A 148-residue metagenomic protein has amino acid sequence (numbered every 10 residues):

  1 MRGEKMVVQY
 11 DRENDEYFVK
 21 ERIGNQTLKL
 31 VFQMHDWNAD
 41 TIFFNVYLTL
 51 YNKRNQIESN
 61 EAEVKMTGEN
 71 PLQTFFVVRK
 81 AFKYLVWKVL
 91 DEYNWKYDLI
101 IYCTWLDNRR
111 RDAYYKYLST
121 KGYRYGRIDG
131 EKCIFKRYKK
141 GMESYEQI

Functional and structural regions predicted by a protein language model:
M1-I148: Non-catalytic substrate-recognition and accessory regions of acyl/acetyltransferase enzymes
